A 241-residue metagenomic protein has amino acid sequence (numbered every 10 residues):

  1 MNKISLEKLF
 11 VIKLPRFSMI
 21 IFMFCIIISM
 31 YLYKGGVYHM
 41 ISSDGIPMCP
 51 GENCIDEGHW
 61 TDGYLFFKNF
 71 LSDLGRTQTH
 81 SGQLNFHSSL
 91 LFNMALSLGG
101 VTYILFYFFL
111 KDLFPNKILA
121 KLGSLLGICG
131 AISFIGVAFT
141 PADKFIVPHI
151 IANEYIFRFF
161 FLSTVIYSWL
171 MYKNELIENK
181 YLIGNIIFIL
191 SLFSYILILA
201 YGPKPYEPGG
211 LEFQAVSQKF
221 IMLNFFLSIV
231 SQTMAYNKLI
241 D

Functional and structural regions predicted by a protein language model:
L9-D44, M48-E52: N-terminal signal-anchor transmembrane alpha helix
S42-L84: Extracytosolic (periplasmic/ER-lumenal) interhelical loops and adjacent juxtamembrane/interface segments of multi-pass
T61, N116-G127, E178-F188: Membrane-interfacial loop-to-transmembrane alpha-helix junctions, especially the N-terminal start
L74-F109: Individual transmembrane alpha-helix segments
V101-A131: Cytoplasmic juxtamembrane regions at transmembrane-helix boundaries
G127-M171: Membrane-proximal helix-loop-helix units in multi-pass membrane proteins
S163-D241: Terminal transmembrane helical module of multi-pass membrane proteins
